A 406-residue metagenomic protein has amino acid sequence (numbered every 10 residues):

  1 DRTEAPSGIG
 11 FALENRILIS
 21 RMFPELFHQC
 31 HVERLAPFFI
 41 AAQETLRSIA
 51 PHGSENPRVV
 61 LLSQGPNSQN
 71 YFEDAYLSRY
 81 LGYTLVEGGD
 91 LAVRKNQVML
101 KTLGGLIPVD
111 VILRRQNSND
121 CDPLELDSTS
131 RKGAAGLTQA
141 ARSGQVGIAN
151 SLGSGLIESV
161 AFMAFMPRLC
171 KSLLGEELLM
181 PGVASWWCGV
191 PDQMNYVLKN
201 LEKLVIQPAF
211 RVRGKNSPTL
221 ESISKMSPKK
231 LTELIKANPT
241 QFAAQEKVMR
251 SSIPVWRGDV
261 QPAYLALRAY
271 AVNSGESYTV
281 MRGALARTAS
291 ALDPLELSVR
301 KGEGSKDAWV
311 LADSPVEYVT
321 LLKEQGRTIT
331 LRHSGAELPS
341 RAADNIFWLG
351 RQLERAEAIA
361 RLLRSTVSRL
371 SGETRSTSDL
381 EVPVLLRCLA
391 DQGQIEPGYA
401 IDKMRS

Functional and structural regions predicted by a protein language model:
D1, A5, I9-V59, G65-N70 (+6 more regions): Alpha-helical transmembrane segments and their helix-helix packing motifs
A5, H28-V32, A36, S63-N67 (+14 more regions): Hydrophobic alpha-helical scaffolding
S7, D120, G214, S252 (+1 more regions): Residue-level signal for secondary-structure boundary sites
H52-E55, V93, A141-R142, L178-P181 (+7 more regions): A generic structural signal for short, non-catalytic loop/turn and secondary-structure boundary residues
H52-E55, Y83, S172: Short, well-ordered coil loops that connect the C-terminus of an alpha-helix to the N-terminus of a beta-strand
D74-V86: Short helix-loop-beta junction
S78, A92-R94, M99-Q145, A149-R250: Active-site nucleotide/adenylate-binding loops and adjacent lid/helix of ATP-dependent enzymes
T84, G147, I359: Residue-level detector of anion-binding/catalytic polar loops
